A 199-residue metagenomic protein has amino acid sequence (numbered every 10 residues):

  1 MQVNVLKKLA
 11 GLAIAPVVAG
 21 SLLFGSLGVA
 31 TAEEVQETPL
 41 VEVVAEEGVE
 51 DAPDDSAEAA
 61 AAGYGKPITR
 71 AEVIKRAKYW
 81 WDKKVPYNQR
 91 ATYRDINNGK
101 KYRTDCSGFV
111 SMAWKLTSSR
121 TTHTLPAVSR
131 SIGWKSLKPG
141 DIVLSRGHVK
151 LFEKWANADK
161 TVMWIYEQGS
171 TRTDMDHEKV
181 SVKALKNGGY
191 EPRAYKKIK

Functional and structural regions predicted by a protein language model:
M1-G65, K199: N-terminal secretion targeting segments of exported proteins
Q2-K7, G28-V29, E33-E34, A59-A62 (+2 more regions): Aromatic- and glycine-rich peptidoglycan recognition patches
G25, S145-R146: A short, compositionally biased micro-patch
G25-E37, T69, V73-D95, A184-K199: N-terminal non-globular leader segments, chiefly Sec-dependent signal peptides
A45-S107: N-terminal capping segments
W81, W114, G169: Short, small-residue-rich loop/turn micro-motifs
P86-P139, L144-S145: Catalytic cysteine-centered active-site loop
H148-K150: Short, charged beta-turn/beta-strand-edge "cap" motif at the junction between a beta-strand and an adjacent loop
